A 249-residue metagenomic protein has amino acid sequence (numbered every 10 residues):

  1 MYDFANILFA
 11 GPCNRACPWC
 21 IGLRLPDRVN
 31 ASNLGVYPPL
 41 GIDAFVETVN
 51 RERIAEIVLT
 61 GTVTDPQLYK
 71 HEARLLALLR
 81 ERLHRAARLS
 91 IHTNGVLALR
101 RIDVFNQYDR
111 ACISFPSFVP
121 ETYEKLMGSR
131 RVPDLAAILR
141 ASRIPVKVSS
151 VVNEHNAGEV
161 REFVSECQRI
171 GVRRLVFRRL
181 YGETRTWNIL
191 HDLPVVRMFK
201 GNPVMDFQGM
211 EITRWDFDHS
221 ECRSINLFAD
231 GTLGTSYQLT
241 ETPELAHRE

Functional and structural regions predicted by a protein language model:
M1-L40: Canonical Radical SAM [4Fe-4S] cluster-binding loop centered on the CxxxCxxC motif and its immediate flanking residues
D3-I7, I57-L59, L89-I91, A111-I113 (+2 more regions): Hydrophobic faces of well-ordered beta-strands that scaffold small-molecule active sites in alpha/beta enzyme cores
A16, V63, D230-G231: Residue-level recognition of short loop/turn positions
D27-E47, T64-Y108, F115-D134, S150-E162 (+1 more regions): Canonical radical SAM enzyme core domain
R28-N33, E121-A136, R140-R223, A229-D230 (+3 more regions): Radical SAM enzyme [4Fe-4S]-AdoMet core and its adjacent flexible, acidic and glycine-rich loops/tails across
R53-A55, R85-L89, Q107-D109, R143-I144 (+1 more regions): Short, well-ordered coil/turn segments that N-cap beta-strands
I54-D65: Active-site groove signature of glycoside hydrolases
